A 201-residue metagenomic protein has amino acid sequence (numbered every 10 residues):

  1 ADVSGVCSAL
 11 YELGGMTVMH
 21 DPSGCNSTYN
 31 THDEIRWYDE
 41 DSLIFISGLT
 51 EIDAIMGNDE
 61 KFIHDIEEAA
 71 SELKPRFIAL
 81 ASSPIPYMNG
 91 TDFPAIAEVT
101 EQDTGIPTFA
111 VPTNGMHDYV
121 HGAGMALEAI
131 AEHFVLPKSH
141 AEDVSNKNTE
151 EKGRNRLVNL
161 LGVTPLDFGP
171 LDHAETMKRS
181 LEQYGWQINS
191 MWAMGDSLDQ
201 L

Functional and structural regions predicted by a protein language model:
A1-L201: An N-terminal assembly and electron-transfer interface module characteristic of large anaerobic redox and radical
